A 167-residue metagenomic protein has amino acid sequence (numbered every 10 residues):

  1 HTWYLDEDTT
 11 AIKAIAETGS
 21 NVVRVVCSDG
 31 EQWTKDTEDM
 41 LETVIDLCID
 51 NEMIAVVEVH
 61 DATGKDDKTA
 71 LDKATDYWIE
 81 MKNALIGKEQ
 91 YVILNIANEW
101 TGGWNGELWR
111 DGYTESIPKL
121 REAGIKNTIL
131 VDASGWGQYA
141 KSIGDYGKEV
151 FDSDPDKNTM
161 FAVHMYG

Functional and structural regions predicted by a protein language model:
Y4-D6, T75, I79, N83-I93 (+1 more regions): Extracellular glycoside hydrolase catalytic/binding regions
D8-G64, L71-E80, T114, P118-G124: Aromatic-lined substrate-binding rim segments of carbohydrate-active enzymes
Q32-K35, T63-D67, G102-G106, Y139-K141: Extracytoplasmic/secreted cell-surface and envelope-processing proteins
D67-K68, F151: Alpha-helical interaction segments
